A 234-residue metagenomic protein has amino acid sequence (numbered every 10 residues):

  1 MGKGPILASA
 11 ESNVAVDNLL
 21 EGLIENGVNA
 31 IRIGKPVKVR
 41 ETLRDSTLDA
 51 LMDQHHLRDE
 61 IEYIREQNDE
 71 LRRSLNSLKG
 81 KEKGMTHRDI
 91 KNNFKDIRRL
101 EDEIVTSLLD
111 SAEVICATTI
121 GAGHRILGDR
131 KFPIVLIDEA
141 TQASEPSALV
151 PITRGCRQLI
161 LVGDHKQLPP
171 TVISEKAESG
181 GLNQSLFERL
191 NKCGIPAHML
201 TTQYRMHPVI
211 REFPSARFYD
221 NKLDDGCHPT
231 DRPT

Functional and structural regions predicted by a protein language model:
G2-S9, A15-D129, T171-G181, T230-P233: Conserved P-loop NTPase motor core of helicases/translocases
K3-G4, S12, N26, I120-T234: Conserved helicase motor core of SF1/SF2 NTP-dependent helicases
